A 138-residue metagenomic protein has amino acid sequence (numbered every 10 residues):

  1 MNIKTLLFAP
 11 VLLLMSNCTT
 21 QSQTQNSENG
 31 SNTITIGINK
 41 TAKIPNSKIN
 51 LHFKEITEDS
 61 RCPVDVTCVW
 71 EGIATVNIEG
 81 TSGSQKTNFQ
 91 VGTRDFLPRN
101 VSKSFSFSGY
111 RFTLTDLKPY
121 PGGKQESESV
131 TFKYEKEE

Functional and structural regions predicted by a protein language model:
M1-L7: Bacterial N-terminal signal peptides that target proteins for export
S16-N17: C-terminal motif of bacterial Sec signal peptides marking the signal peptidase cleavage site
S27-S47: Transition segment at domain starts
K40, P45, N50-H52, V66-T67 (+2 more regions): Cysteine-centric segments in proteins
S47-I49, G72-V76, S108-Y110, E128-V130: Envelope-exposed proteins and targeting segments
N50-F96: Mature extracytoplasmic domains of secretory-pathway proteins
K86-G109, P121: An anionic, turn-rich surface loop/hairpin at beta-sheet edges that serves as a generic interaction/coordination patch
T113-K133: Short, exposed beta-strand-loop hairpins at the edges of beta-sheets in extracellular/periplasmic proteins
